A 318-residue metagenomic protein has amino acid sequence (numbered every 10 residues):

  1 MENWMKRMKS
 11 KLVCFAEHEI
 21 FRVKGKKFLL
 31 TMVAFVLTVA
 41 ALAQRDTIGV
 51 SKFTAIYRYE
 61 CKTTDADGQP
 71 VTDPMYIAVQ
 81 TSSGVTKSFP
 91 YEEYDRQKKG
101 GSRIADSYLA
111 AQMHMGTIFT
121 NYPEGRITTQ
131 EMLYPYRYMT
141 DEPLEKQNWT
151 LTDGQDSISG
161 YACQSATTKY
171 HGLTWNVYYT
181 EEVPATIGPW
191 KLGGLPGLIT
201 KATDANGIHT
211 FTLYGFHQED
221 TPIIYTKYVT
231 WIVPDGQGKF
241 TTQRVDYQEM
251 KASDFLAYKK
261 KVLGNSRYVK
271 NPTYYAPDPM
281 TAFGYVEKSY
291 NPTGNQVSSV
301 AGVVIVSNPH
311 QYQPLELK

Functional and structural regions predicted by a protein language model:
M1, I20-R22, D46, D65 (+4 more regions): Generic detector of intrinsically disordered, low-complexity, polar/charged segments
M1-V50: Bacterial Sec-dependent N-terminal signal peptides
E2-N3, Q147, L173, G188 (+1 more regions): Short, low-complexity intrinsically disordered segments
K6, E17, Y57, A166-T168: Short beta-strand element of the conserved SAM-dependent methyltransferase core
C14, F21, S88-F89, G194-G197: Glycine-centered flexibility motif
Q44-N148, T152-Q155, A162, N176 (+1 more regions): Extracellular or lumenal secretory-pathway regions
D153-I158, A162-E219: Glycine- and acidic-residue-rich phosphate-binding/metal-coordinating active-site segment common to enzymes that handle
